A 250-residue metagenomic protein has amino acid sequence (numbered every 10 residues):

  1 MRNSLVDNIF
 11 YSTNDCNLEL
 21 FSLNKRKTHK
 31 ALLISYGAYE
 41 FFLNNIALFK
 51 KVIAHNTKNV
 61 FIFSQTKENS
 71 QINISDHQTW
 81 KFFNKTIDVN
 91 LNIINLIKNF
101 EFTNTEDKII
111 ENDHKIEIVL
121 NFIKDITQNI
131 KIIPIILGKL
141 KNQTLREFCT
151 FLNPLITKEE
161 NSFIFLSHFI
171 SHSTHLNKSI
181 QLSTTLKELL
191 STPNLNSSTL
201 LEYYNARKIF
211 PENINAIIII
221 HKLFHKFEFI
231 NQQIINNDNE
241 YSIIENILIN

Functional and structural regions predicted by a protein language model:
R2-E228: Active-site histidine-anchored catalytic micro-motif
F229-N250: Long, Lys/Arg- and hydrophobic-enriched amphipathic alpha-helices
